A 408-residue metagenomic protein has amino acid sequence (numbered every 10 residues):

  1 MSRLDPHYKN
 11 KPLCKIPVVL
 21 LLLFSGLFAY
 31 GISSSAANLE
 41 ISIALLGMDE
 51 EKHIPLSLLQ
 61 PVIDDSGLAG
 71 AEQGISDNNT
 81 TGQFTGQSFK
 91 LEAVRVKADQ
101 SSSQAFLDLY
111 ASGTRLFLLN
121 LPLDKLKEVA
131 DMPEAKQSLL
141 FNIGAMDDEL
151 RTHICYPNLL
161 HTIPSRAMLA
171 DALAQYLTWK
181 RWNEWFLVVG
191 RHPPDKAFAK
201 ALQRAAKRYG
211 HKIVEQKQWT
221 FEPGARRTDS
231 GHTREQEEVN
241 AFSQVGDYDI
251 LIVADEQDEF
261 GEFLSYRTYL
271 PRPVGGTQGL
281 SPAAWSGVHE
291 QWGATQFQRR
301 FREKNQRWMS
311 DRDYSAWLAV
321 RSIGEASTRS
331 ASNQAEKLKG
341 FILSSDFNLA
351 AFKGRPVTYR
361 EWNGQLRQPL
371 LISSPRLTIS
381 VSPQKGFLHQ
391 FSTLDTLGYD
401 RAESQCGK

Functional and structural regions predicted by a protein language model:
S2-D5, P17-L20, G31-K408: Extracytosolic ligand-binding ectodomains
Y8, F24, F28-Y30: Aromatic (phenylalanine/tyrosine) cluster motif
